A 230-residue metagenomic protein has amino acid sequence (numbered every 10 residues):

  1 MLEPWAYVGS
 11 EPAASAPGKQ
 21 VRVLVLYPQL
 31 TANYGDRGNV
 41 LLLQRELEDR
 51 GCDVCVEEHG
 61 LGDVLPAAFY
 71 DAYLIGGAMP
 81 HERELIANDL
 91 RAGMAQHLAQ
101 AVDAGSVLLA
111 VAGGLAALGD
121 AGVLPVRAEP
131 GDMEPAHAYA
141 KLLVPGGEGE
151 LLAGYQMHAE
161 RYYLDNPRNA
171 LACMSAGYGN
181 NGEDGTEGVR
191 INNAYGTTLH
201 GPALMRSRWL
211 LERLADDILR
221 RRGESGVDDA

Functional and structural regions predicted by a protein language model:
M1-Q96, Q100, M205, E212-A230: N-terminal beta1-alpha1 cap of cysteine-dependent amidohydrolase-like domains
G18-V21, G146-L152, R190-Y195: Beta-strand-turn-beta hairpins that frame and shape the catalytic cleft of phosphate-ester-processing enzymes
Y27-Q29, A159-R161, G201-A203: Glycine-rich beta-alpha junction loops
A72-G76, L109, G196-T198: Structural motif
M79-G146: Cysteine-nucleophile active-site neighborhood
P80-H81, L115-A117, R161-Y163, A203-M205: Glycine-rich nucleotide phosphate-binding loop and flanking beta-alpha elements of Rossmann-like dinucleotide-binding
D120-G188: Pocket-forming structural segment of enzyme catalytic cores
N181-R220: A glycine-centered loop/beta-turn motif at secondary-structure junctions
